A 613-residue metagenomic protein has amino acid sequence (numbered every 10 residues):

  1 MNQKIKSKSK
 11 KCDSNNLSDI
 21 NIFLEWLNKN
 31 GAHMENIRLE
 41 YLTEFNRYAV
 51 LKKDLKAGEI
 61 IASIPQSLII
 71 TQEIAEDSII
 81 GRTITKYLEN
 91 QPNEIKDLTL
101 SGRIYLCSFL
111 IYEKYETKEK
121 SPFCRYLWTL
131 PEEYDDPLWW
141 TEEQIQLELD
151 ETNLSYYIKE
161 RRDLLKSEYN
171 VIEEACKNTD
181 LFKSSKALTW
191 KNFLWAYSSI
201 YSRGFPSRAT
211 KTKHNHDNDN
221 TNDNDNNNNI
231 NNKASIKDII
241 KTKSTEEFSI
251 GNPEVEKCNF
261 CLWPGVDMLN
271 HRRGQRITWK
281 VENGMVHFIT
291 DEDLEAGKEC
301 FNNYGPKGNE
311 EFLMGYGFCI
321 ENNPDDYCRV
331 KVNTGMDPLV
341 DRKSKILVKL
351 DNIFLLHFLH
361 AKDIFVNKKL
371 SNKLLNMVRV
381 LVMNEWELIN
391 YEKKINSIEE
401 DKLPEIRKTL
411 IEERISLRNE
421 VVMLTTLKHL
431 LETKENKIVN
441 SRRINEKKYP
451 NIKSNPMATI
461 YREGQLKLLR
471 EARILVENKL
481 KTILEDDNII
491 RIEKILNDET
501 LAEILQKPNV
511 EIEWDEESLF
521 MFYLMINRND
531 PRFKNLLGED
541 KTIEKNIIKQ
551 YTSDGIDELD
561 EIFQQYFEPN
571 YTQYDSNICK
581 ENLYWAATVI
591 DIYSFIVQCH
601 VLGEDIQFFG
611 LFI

Functional and structural regions predicted by a protein language model:
N2-D54, E59-Q66, E73-E76, K114-N222 (+1 more regions): Long, positively charged leader/targeting segments at protein N-termini
I70-E119: Eukaryotic helix-linker segments that join adjacent hydrophobic helices
